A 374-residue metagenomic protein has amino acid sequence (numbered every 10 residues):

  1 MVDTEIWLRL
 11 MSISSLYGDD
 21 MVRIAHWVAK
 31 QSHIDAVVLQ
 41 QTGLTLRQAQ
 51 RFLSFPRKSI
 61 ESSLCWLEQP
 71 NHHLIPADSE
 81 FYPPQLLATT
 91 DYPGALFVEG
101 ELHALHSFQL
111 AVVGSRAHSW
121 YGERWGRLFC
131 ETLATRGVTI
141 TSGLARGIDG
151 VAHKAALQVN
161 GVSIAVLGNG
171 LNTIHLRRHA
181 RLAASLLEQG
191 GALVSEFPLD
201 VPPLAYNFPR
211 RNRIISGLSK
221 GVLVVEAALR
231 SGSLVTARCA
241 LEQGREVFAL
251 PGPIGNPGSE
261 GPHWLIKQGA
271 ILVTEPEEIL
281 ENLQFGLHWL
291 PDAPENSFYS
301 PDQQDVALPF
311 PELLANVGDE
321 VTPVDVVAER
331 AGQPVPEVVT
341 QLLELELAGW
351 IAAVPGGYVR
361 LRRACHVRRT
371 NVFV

Functional and structural regions predicted by a protein language model:
M1-F81, A348-G357, R362-A364, R369-F373: Short, small/acidic-rich helices and loops at N termini and domain boundaries of DNA replication/processing enzymes
M1-T4, L74-V374: Glycine-biased, small-residue-rich flexible motifs in mid-sequence functional cores and linkers
